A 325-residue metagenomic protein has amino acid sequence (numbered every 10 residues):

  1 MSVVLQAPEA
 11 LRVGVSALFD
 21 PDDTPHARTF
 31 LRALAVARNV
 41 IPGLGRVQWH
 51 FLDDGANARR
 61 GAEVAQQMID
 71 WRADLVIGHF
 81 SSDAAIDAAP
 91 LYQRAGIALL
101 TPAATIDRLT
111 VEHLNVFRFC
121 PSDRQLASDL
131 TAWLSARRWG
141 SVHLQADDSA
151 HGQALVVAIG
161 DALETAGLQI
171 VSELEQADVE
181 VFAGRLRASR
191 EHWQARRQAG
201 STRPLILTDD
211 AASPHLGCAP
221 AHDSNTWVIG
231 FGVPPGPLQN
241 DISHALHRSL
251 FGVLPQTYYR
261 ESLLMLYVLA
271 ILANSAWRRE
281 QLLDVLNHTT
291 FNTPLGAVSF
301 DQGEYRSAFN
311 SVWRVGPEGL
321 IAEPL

Functional and structural regions predicted by a protein language model:
M1-L325: Extracytosolic ligand-binding ectodomains
